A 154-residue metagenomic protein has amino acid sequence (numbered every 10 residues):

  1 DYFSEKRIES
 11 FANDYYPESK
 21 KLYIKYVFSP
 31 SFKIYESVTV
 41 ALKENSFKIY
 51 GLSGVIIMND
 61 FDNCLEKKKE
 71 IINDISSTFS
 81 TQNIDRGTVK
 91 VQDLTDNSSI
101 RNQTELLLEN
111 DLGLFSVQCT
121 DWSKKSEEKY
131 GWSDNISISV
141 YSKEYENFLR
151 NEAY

Functional and structural regions predicted by a protein language model:
D1-N45, V140, E144-Y154: N-terminal leader/targeting segments
Y2, K6, E36-S37, G54 (+3 more regions): Functionally constrained cores in energy, signaling, and assembly domains
S4, K25, D96-Y154: An acidic-aromatic pocket/loop used at catalytic or ligand-binding sites
R7, S80, D111: Residue-level marker of positions within ordered structural domains that often coincide with functionally constrained
K21-Y23, S53-I57, Q118-T120: Generic short beta-strand segments
P30-E36, I49, M58-N63, D111-S116 (+1 more regions): Short, surface-exposed beta-strand/loop "edge" segments at domain boundaries and coil↔beta transitions
I34-D96: Long, charged/polar, surface-exposed segments that mediate recognition or autoinhibition
